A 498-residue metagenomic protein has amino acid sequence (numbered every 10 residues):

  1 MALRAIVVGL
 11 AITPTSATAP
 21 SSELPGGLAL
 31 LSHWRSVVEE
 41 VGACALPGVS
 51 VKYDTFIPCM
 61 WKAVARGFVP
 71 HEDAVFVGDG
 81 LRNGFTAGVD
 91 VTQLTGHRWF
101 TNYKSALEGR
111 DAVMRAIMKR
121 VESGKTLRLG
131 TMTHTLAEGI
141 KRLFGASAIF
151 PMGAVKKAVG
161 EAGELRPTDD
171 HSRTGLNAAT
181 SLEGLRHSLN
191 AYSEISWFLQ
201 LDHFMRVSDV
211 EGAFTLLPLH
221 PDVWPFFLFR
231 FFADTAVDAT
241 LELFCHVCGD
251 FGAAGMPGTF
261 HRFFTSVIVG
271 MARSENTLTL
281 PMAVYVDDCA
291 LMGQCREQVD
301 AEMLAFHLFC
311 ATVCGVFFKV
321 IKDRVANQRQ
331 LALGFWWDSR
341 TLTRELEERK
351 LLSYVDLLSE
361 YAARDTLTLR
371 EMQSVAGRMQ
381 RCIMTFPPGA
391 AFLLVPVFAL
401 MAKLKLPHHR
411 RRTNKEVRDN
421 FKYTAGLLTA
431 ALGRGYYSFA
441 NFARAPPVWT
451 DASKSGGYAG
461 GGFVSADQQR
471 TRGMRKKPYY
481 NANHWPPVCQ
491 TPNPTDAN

Functional and structural regions predicted by a protein language model:
I6-G184, P388-E416: Reverse-transcribing Pol proteins
E108, A112-I117, V121-H261, C310 (+1 more regions): Catalytic-core region of right-hand nucleic acid polymerases
G139-L143, Y423-Y458: Flexible, glycine/threonine-enriched loop-and-boundary segments that flank and lead into catalytic domains of large
S193-L199, H203, F263-A272, T495-N498: Metal-dependent nuclease catalytic cores in nucleic-acid-processing enzymes, especially RNase H-like/related
W224-F231, V448-H484: Acidic, metal-ligating active-site segments
D238-S266, E360, S465-N498: A short, polar/acidic, helix/strand-boundary loop motif
P257-F306: Active-site palm subdomain of RNA-directed nucleic acid polymerases
I321-S339: Short, conserved micro-motifs composed of acidic
